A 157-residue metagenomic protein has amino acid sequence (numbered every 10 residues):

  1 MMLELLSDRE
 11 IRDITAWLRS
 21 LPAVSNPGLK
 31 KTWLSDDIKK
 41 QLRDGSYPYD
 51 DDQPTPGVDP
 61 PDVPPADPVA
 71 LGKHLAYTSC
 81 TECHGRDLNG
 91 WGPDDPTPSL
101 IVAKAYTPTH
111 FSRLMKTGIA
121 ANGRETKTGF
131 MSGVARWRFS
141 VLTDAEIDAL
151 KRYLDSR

Functional and structural regions predicted by a protein language model:
M1-S7, L34-R43, G85-R113, F130-T143: Gly/Gly-Pro-rich "capping" loops immediately C-terminal to redox-active cysteine motifs in periplasmic/lumenal
D8, R12-T15, R19, P108-S112 (+2 more regions): An amphipathic alpha-helix signature
I14, G72, T78-D87, F111 (+2 more regions): The canonical Cys-X-X-Cys-His
R19-P22, H84, K116-I119: Protein kinase-like catalytic domain
L21, T126, L142, E146 (+1 more regions): Ligand-binding pocket scaffold of soluble enzyme catalytic domains
N26-D36: Extended, well-folded interaction surfaces typified by the phenylalanyl-tRNA synthetase beta subunit core
K40-A76: Electrostatic cytochrome c docking/interface patches
G118-G133: Accessory, usually C-terminal, subdomains that scaffold auxiliary metal cofactors
